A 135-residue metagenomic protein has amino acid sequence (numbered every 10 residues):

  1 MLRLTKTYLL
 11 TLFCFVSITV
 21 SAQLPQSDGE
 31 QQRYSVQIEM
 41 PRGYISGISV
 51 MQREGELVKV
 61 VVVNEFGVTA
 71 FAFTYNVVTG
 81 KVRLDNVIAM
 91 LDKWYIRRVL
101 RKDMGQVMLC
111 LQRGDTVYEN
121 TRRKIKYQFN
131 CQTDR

Functional and structural regions predicted by a protein language model:
M1-L9: Bacterial N-terminal signal peptides that target proteins for export
S17-T19: N-terminal signal peptide c-region/cleavage motif recognized by signal peptidases
A22-L24, S35-Q37, V50, V68 (+1 more regions): Mature, soluble, non-transmembrane domains
S27-R42: Tryptophan-anchored aromatic micro-motifs
R42-Y44, T121: Residue-level detection of beta-strand-connecting loop/turn positions
Y44, E56, L84-I88: N-terminal intrinsically disordered, cationic/polar leader segments that include organellar targeting peptides
G47-V78: N-terminal, post-signal-peptide region of Sec/Tat-exported proteins
